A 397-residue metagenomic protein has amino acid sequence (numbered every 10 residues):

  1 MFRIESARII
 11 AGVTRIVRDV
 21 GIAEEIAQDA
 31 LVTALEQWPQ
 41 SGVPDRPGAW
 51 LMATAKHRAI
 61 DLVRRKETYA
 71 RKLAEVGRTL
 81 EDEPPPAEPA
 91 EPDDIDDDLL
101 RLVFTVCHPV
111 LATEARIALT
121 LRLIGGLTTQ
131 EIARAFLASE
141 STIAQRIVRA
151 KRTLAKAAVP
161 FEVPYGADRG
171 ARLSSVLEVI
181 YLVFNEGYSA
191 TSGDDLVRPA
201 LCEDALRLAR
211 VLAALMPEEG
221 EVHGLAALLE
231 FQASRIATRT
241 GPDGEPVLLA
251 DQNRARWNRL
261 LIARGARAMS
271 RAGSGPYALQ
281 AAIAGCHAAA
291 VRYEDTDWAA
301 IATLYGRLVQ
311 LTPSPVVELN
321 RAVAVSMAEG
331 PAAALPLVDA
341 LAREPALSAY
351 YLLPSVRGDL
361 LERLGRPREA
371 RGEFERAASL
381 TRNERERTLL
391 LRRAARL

Functional and structural regions predicted by a protein language model:
M1, E5, I9, A30 (+4 more regions): Residue-level preference for hydrophobic side chains embedded in well-ordered alpha helices
M1-A11, G21-E24, G170-E178, L182: A short, charge-rich alpha-helical start-of-domain segment used by transcription regulators
I10-A27, Q37-R46, E140-S141, T191-D195: Short, charged helix-capping/linker segments at alpha-helix termini
L31-L35, D45-A74, K151: Σ70-family region 2.3-2.4 aromatic/basic alpha-helix that recognizes the −10 promoter and nucleates DNA melting
K66, A74-E131, A138-G306: Amphipathic helix-loop-helix modules that constitute alpha-helical solenoid scaffolds
L225, L229-Q232, Q280, A284 (+4 more regions): "A position-specific structural signal for the A-helix of alpha-solenoid helical repeats
